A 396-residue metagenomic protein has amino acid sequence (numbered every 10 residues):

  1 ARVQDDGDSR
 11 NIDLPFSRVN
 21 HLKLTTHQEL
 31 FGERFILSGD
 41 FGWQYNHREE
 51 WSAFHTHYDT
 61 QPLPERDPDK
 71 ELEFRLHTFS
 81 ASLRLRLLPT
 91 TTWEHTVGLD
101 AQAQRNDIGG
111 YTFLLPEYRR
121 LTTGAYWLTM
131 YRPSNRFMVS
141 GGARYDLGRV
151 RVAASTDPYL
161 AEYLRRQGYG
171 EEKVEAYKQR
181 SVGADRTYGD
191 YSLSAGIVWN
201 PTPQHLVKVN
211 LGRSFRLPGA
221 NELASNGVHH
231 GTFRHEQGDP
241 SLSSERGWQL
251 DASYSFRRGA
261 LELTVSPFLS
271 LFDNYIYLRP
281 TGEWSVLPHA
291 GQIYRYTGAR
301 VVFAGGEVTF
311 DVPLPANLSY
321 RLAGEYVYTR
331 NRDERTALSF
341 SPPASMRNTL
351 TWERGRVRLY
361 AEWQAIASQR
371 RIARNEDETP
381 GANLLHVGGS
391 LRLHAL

Functional and structural regions predicted by a protein language model:
A1-R10, F41, E49-Y58, D107-L114 (+7 more regions): Outer-membrane beta-barrel translocator domains and adjoining extracellular loop/strand segments of Gram-negative
S9-K23, H27, Y169-N200, Q204-L206 (+4 more regions): Outer-membrane beta-barrel signature, preferentially recognizing the C-terminal barrel domain of Gram-negative
N11-G183, T187-D190, S194, V198-N200 (+4 more regions): Face-selective signature of the C-terminal outer-membrane beta-barrel domain
Y45-H47, A103-R105, L147-R149, F215-L217 (+3 more regions): Feature marks short, surface-exposed loop/turn motifs that line or immediately flank catalytic pockets and channel
T123-Y131, E162, L193, S341-G355 (+1 more regions): Feature captures outer-membrane beta-barrel proteins of Gram-negative bacteria and organelles
G189, R246, D333, Q369-A373 (+1 more regions): A short, acidic/glycine-rich surface segment
F268-F272, I276-I372: Gram-negative outer-membrane beta-barrel transporters
A395-L396: Flexible, glycine-rich linker and terminal segments associated with outer-membrane beta-barrel/transport systems
